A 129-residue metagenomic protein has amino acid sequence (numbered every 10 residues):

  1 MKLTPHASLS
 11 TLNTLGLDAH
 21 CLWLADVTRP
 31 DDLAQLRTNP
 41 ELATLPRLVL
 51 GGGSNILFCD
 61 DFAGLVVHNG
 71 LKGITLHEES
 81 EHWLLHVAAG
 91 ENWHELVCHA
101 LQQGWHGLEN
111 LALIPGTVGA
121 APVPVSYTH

Functional and structural regions predicted by a protein language model:
M1-L12: N-terminal accessory segments
T11-L45, D61-W105: N-terminal glycine-rich flavin-associated loop
L50-S54: Glycine-rich beta-strand-to-loop/alpha-helix junction loops that act as flexible
L57-C59: Short glycine-biased active-site loop of nucleotidyltransferases that positions the nucleotide triphosphate and helps
G107-A112: A short, small-residue-rich loop immediately preceding and capping a beta-strand
T128-H129: Conserved small/polar residues in nucleotide/adenosyl-binding loops
